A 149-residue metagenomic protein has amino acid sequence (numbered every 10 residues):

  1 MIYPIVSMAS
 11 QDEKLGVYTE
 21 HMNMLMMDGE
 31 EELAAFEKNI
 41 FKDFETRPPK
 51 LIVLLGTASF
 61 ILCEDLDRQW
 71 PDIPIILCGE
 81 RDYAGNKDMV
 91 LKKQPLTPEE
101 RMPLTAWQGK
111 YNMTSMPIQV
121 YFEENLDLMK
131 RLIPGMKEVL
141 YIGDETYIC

Functional and structural regions predicted by a protein language model:
M1-C149: Short hydrophobic alpha-helices and adjacent helix-cap/hinge residues
